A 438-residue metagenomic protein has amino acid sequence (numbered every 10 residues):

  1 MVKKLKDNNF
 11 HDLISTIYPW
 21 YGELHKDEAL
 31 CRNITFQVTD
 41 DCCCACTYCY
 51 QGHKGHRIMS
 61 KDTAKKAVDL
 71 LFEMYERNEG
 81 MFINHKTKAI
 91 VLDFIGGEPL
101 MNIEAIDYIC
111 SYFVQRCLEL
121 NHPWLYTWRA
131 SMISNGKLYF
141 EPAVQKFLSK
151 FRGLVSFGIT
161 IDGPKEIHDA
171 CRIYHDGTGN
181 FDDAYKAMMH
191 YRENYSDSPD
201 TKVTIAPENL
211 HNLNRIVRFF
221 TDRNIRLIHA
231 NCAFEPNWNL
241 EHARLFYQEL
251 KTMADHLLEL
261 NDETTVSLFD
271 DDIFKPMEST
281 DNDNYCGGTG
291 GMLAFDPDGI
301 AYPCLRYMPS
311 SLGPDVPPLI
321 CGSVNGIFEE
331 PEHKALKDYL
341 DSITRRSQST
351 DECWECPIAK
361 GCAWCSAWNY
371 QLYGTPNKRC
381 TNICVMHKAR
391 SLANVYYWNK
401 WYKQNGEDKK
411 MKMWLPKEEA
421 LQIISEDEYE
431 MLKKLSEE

Functional and structural regions predicted by a protein language model:
M1-T35, G80-K86: N-terminal [4Fe-4S]-dependent radical SAM core
E28-A64: Canonical Radical SAM [4Fe-4S] cluster-binding loop centered on the CxxxCxxC motif and its immediate flanking residues
D41-Q51, P303, D351-W368, M386: Local cysteine-cluster metal-coordination motifs and their immediate loop/turn environment, predominantly Fe-S cluster
L70-I95, T381-S425: Short Fe-S-cluster ligation motifs
F72-I95, N102-A233: Radical SAM/AdoMet-radical enzyme domain recognition
N214-S279: Long, K/E/R/D-enriched contiguous segments that form extended
Q248-P276, Y307-P357: C-terminal accessory region of radical SAM enzymes
Y285-G290: Short, small/polar residue-rich loop motifs at catalytic or cofactor-binding pockets
